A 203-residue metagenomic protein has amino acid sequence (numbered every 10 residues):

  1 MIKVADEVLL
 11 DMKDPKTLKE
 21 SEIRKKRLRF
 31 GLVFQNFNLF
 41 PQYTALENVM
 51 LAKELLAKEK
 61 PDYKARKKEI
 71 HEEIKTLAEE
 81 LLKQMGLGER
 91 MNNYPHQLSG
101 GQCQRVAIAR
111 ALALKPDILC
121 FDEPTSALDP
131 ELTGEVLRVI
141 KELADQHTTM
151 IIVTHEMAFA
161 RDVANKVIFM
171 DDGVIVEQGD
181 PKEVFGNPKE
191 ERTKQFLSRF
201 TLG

Functional and structural regions predicted by a protein language model:
Y94-L98, Q102: Conserved ABC ATPase signature
A113-D117: A short, proline-enriched helix->beta-strand linker immediately N-terminal to the Walker B motif in ABC-type P-loop
L119-D122: Catalytic Walker B motif of ABC-type/P-loop ATPase nucleotide-binding domains
P130-L132: Helix N-cap at the start of a conserved alpha-helix in ABC-type nucleotide-binding domains
T154-H155: H-loop/switch region of ABC-family ATPase nucleotide-binding domains
Q178-G179: ABC ATPase "signature
